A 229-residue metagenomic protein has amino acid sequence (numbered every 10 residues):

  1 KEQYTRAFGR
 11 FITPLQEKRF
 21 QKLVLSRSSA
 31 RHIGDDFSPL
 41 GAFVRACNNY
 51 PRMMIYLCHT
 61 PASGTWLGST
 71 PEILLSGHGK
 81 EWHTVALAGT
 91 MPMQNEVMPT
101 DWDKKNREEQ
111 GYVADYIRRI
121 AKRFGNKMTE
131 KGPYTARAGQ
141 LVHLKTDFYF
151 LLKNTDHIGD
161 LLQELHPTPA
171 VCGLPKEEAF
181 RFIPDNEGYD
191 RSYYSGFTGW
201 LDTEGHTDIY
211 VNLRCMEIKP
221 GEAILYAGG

Functional and structural regions predicted by a protein language model:
K1-E2, F8-G9, H32, H83-D185: Contiguous alpha-helical scaffold segments within structured protein domains that host functional hotspots
K1-T65, S69-I73, Q110-V113, I117 (+4 more regions): Active-site pocket-lining segments that scaffold enzyme catalytic pockets across diverse folds
E2, P39-L40, N48, I55-Y56 (+10 more regions): Mixed-charge, polar/low-complexity N-terminal
R27, R31-Y112, G205-G228: An anion-binding catalytic pocket shared by soluble metabolic enzymes
L151-G229: Conserved hydrophobic core element of enzyme catalytic domains
